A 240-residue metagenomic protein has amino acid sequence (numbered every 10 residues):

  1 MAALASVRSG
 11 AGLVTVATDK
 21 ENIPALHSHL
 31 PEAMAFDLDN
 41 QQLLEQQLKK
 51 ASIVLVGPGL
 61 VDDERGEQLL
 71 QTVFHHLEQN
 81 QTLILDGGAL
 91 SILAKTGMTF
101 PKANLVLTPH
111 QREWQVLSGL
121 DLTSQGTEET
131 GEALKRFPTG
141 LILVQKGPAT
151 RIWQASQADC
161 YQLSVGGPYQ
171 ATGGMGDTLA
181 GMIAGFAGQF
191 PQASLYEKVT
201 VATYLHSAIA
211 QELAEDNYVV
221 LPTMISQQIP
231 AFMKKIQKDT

Functional and structural regions predicted by a protein language model:
M1-T82, S91-V106, Q111, Q115-T240: Small-residue (G/A/S/T)-rich helix-start motifs and N-terminal tracts that mark the onset
